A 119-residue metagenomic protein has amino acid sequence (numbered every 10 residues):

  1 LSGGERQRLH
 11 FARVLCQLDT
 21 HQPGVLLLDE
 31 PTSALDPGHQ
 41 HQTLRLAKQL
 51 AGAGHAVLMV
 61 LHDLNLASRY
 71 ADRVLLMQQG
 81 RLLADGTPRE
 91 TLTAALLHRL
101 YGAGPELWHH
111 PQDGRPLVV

Functional and structural regions predicted by a protein language model:
R6-V25: GG-anchored amphipathic helix commonly corresponding to the ABC/SMC/Rad50 NBD signature/C-loop
C16-Q17, Q40-A53: Helical segment within the ABC ATPase nucleotide-binding domain
L26-E30: Catalytic Walker B motif of ABC-type/P-loop ATPase nucleotide-binding domains
L61-H62: H-loop/switch region of ABC-family ATPase nucleotide-binding domains
A67-R69: A short, surface-exposed alpha-helical micro-motif characterized by mixed small hydrophobic and charged/polar residues
D85-G86: ABC ATPase "signature
A94, H98-V119: ABC ATPase nucleotide-binding domains
